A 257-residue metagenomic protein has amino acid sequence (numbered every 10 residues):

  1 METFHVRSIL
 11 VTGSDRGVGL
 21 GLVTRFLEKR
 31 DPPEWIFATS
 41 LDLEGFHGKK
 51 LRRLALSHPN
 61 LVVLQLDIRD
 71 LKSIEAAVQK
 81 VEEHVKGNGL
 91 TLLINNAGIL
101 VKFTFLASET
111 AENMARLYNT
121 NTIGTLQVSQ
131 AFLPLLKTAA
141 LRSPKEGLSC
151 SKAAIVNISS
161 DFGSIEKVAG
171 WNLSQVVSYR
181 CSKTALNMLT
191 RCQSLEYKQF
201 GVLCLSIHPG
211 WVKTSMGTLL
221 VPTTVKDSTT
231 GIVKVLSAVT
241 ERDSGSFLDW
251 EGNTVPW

Functional and structural regions predicted by a protein language model:
T12, N88-G98, N121, V156-S159 (+1 more regions): Rossmann-fold scaffold of SDR-type NAD(P)-dependent oxidoreductases
D15-T24: N-terminal Rossmann NAD(P)H-binding glycine-rich loop of SDR-like oxidoreductase domains
L27-G48: Conserved glycine-rich Rossmann-like NAD(P)H-binding loop of the short-chain dehydrogenase/reductase
G45, L66-Q79: The beta1-alpha1 cofactor-binding region of Rossmann-like NAD(H)/NADP(H)-dependent oxidoreductases
L54-K72: Rossmann-fold cofactor-recognition segment
H58-V62, K80-N95, V101-K102, E241: A glycine-rich helix->loop->beta "capping" turn within Rossmann-like NAD(P)(H)-dependent oxidoreductase domains
G98-I123, L133-K198: Catalytic loop of short-chain dehydrogenase/reductase
Q199, S206-P209, T214, T218-W257: C-terminal helical subdomain
